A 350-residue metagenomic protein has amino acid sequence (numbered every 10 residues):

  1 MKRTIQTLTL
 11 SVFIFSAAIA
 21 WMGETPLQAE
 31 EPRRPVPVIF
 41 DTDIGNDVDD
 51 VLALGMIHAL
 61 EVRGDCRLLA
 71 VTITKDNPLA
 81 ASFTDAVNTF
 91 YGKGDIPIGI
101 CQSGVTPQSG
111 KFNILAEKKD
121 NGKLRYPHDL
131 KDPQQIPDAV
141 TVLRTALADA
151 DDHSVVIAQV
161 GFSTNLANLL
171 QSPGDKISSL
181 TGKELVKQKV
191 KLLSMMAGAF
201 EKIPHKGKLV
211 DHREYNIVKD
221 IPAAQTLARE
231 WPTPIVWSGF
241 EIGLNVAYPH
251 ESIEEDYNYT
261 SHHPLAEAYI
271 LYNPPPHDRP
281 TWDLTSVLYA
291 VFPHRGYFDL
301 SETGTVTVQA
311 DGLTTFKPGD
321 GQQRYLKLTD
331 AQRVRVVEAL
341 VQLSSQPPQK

Functional and structural regions predicted by a protein language model:
M1-L10: Positively charged n-region of N-terminal signal peptides that target proteins for export
T9-A20: Bacterial N-terminal signal peptides
P26-K350: N-terminal acidic, glycine/proline-rich low-complexity segments
